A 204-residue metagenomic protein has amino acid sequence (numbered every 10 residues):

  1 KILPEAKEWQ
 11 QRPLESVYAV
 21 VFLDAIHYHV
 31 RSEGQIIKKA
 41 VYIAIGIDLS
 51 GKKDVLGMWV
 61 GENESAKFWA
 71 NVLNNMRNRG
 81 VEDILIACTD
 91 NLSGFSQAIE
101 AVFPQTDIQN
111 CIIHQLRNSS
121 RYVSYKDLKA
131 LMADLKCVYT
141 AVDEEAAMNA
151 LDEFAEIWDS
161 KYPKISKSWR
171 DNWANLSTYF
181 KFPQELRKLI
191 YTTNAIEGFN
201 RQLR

Functional and structural regions predicted by a protein language model:
K1, I86-L92, A98-D134: Conserved beta-strand -> loop -> alpha-helix junction used to position metal-binding or nucleic-acid-contacting
I2-C88, S93, Q97, V102-Q105 (+2 more regions): RNase H-like nuclease fold core
R31, Q97, R121, R201-R204: Active-site-proximal flexible loops/turns
D54-G57, V81-D83, L116, M132-Y139: Short acidic, glycine/Ser/Thr-rich loop/turn "cap" segments at secondary-structure junctions
W59-E62, L85, T89, R121 (+5 more regions): Hydrophobic alpha-helical scaffolding
D127-Y139, F199-R204: Active-site proximal helix-loop segment of RNase H-like, two-metal nucleases, encompassing DDE(D)
A141-R204: Acidic/histidine-rich catalytic cores and adjacent linkers of DNA breakage/strand-transfer/modification proteins
